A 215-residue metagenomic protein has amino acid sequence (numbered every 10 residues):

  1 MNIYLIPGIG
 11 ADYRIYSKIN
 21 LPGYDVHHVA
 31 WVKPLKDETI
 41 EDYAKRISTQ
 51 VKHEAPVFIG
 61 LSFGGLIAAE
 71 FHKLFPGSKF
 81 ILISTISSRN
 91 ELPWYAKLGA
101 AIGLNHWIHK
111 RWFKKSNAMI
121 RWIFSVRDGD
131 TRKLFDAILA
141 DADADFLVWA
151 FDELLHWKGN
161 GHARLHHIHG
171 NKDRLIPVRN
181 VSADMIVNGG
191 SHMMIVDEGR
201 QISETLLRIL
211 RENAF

Functional and structural regions predicted by a protein language model:
M1-E54, L104-H106: Active-site catalytic motif of lipid deacylating hydrolases and related acyltransferases
K18, E70-L74: Active-site signature of alpha/beta-hydrolase-fold catalytic machinery across serine- and Asp/Cys-nucleophile hydrolases
V29, N180, M185-G190, V196-D197: Short glycine-rich catalytic loops that host catalytic nucleophiles or stabilize transition states across multiple
D37-E38, G190-T205: Catalytic histidine-centered segment of alpha/beta-hydrolase-like enzymes
I59-A68: Gly/Ala-rich beta-loop-alpha elbow adjacent to hydrolase catalytic centers
P76-K110: Flexible "cap/lid" loop of the alpha/beta hydrolase fold
R111-K158: Conserved alpha/beta-hydrolase catalytic His-Asp/Glu region
H167-H169, D173: Short beta-strand/loop motif that positions the catalytic acidic residue of the alpha/beta-hydrolase fold
